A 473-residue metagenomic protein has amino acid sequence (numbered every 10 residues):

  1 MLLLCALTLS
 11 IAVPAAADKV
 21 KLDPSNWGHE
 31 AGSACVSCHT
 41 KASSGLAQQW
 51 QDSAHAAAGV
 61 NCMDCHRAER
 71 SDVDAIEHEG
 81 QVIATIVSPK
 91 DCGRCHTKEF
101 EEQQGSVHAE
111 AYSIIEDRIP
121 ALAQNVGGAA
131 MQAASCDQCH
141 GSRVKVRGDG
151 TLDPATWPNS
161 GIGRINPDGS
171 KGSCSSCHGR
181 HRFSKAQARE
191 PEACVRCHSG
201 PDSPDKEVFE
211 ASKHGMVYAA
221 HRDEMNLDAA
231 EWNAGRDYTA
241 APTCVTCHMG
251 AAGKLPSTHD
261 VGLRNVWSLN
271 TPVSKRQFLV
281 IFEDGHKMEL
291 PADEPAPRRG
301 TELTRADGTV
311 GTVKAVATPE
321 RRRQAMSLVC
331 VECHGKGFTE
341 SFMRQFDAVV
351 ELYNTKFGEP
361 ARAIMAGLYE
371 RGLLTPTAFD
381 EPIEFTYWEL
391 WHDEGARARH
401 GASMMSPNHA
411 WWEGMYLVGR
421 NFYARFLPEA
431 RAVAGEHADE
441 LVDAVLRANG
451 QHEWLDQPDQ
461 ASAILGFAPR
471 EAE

Functional and structural regions predicted by a protein language model:
L2-S10: Bacterial N-terminal signal peptides
V13-A17: Sec/Tat signal peptide C-region and signal peptidase I cleavage site
D18-L22, G45-V60, S71-A133, S142-A472: Primarily the internal scaffold of c-type cytochrome electron-transfer domains, especially repeated/multiheme c-type
D23-Q49: N-terminal targeting signals for Sec/Tat export/insertion, comprising classic cleavable signal peptides
H66: Internal gly/pro-rich beta-alpha loop/helix module that stabilizes soluble enzyme cofactors or their anionic handles
D137: Extracellular glycan/ECM-engagement signal in secreted proteins
